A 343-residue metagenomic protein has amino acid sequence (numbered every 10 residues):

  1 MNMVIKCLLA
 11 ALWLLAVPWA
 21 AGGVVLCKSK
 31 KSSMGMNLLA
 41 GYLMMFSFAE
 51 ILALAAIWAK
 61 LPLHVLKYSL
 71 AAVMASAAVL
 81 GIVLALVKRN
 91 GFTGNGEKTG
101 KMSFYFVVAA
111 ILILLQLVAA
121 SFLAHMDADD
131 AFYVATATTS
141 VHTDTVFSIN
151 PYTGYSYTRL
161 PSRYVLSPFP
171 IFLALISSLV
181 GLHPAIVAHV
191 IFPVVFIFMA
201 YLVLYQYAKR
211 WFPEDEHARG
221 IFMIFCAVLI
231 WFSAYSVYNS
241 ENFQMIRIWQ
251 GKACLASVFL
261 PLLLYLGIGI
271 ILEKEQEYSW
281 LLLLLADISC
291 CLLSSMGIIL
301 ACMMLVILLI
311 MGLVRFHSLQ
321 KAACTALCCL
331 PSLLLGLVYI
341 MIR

Functional and structural regions predicted by a protein language model:
M1-G96, R315, L333-I340: Membrane-embedded, hydrophobic transmembrane alpha-helices
S29-M45, E216-M223, Q276-L283, K321-T325: Membrane-interfacial loop-to-transmembrane alpha-helix junctions, especially the N-terminal start
V65, G94-F106, E277-Y278, H317-C329: Membrane-interfacial entry segments at the cytosolic side of transmembrane helices
M102-A128, C329-I340: Transmembrane signal-anchor helices characteristic of membrane glycosylation enzymes that use polyprenol
L115-I230, N239-W249, C254, V258: Active-site lumenal/periplasmic loops and adjacent helix-entry segments of GT-C-fold, multi-pass membrane
W249-E273: Specific aromatic-rich, kink-prone transmembrane helix
S279-S295: Membrane-interface alpha helices of multi-pass inner-membrane proteins
A301-A326: Perimembrane helix-loop-helix junctions
